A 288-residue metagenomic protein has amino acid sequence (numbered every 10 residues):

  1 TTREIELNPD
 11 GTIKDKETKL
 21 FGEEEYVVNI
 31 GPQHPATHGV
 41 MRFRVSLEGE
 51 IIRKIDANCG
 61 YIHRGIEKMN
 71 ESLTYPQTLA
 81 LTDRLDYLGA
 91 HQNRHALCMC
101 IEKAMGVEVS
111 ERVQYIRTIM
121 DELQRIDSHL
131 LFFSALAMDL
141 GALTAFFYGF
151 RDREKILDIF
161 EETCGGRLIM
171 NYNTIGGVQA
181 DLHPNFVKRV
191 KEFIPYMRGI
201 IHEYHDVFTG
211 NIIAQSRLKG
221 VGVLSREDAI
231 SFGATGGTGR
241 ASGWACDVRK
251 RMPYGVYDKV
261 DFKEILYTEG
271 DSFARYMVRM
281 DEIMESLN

Functional and structural regions predicted by a protein language model:
T1-R42, S46-N288: Active-site bordering "gate/hinge" segments that shape substrate access to catalytic or cofactor-binding pockets
